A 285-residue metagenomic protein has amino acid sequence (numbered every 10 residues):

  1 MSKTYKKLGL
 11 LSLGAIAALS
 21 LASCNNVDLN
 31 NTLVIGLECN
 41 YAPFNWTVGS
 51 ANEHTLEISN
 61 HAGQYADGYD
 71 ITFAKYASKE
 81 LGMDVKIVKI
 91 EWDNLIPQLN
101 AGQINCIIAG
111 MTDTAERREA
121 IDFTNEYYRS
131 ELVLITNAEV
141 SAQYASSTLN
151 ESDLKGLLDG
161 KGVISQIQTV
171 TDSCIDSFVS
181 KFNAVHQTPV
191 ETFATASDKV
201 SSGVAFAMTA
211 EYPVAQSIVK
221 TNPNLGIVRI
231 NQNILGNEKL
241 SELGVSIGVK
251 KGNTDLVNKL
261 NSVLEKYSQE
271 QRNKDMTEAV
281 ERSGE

Functional and structural regions predicted by a protein language model:
L19-S23: C-terminal motif of bacterial Sec signal peptides marking the signal peptidase cleavage site
N25-V27: Bacterial signal peptide processing site
L29-M111, E119, H186: Extracytoplasmic small-molecule ligand-binding "clamshell" domains of the periplasmic binding protein/Venus flytrap
C39-A42, G63-K79, M111, L134-F193 (+2 more regions): Bilobed "Venus flytrap"/periplasmic-binding protein-like clamshell domains and structurally analogous long
N40, R129-T136, K220-L264, E281-E285: Periplasmic-binding protein-like
K79, D84-L157, N233-L240: Acidic, polar ligand-binding/catalytic clefts
N94, G110-A120, S173-V179, A194 (+2 more regions): A ligand-binding cleft/hinge motif common to bilobed small-molecule-binding domains
S165-T188, I227, N258-E285: Ligand-binding clefts/hinges and TM-proximal coupling segments of bilobed small-molecule sensing domains
